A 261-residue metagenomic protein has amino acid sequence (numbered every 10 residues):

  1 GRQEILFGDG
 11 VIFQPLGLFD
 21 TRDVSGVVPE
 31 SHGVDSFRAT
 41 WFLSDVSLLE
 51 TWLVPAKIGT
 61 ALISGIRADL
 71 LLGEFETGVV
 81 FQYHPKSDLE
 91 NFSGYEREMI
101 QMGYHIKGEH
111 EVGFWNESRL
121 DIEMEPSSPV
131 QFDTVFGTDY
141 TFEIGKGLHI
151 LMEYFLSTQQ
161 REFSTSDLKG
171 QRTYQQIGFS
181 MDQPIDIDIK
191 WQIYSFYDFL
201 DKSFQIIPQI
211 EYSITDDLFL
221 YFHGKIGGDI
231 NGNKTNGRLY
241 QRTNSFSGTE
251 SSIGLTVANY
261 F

Functional and structural regions predicted by a protein language model:
G1-L48, L70, D229: Outer membrane beta-barrel
R2-L6, L53-K57, L72-E74, F81-S87 (+7 more regions): Transmembrane beta-strands of outer-membrane beta-barrel pores
G10-L16, L53, A61-G65, D88-R97 (+5 more regions): Outer-membrane beta-barrel translocator domains and adjoining extracellular loop/strand segments of Gram-negative
S31-F37, T60-S64, L71, E98-M102 (+6 more regions): Residues that define the transmembrane beta-barrel architecture of outer-membrane proteins
F37-W41, I66-L70, Y104-G108, N116 (+4 more regions): Residues on the lipid-exposed face of transmembrane beta-strands in outer-membrane beta-barrel proteins
V46-L49, E74-V79, E111-N116, G145-I150 (+3 more regions): Repeated loop/turn-to-beta-strand initiation elements of outer-membrane beta-barrel proteins
K107-D198: Detector for outer-membrane/organellar transmembrane beta-barrel domains, recognizing the amphipathic beta-strand
Y212, D217-F219, G224-I226, N244-F261: Outer-membrane beta-barrel "beta-signal"
